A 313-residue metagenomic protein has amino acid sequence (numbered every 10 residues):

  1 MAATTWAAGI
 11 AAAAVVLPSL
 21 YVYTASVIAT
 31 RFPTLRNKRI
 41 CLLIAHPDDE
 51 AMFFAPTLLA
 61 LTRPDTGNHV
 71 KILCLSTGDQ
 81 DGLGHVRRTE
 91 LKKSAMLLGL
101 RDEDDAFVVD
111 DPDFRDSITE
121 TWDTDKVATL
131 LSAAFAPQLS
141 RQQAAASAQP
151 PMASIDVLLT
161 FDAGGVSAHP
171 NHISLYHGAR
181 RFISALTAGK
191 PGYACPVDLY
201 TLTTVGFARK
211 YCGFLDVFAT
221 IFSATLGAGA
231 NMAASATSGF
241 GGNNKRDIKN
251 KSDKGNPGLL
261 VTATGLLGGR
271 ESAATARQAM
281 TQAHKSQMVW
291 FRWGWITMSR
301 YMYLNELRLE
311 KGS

Functional and structural regions predicted by a protein language model:
A2-A12, A185-S313: The feature marks non-catalytic terminal segments
A2-C195: Active-site beta-strand->loop->alpha-helix modules in alpha/beta enzyme cores, enriched in Gly/His/Asp(Glu)
